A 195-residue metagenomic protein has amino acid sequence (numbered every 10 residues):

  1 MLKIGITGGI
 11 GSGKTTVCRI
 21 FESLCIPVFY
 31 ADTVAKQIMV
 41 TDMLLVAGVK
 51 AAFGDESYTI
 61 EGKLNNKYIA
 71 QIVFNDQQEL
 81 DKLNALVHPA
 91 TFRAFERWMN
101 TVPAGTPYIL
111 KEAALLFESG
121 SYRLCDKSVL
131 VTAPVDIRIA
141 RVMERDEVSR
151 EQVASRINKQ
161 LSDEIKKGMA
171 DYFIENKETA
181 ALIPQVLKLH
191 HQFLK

Functional and structural regions predicted by a protein language model:
I6: Hydrophobic anchor at the beta1->P-loop junction of P-loop NTPases
G9, F21: P-loop (Walker A) phosphate-binding loop of NTP-binding proteins
S12: ATP-binding Walker
T15: Walker A/P-loop
S23-A31, M43-L44: Post-Walker A helix-loop "phosphate-sensing" segment adjacent to the P-loop in P-loop NTPases
T33-P107: ATP-dependent small-molecule kinase phosphotransfer cores that center on conserved nucleotide phosphate-binding segments
A94-F95, R123-L124, V135, E144-Q192: Small-molecule kinase domains that catalyze NTP-dependent phosphoryl transfer to phosphate-bearing small molecules
A94-V102, Y108-R145: ATP-dependent NMP and nucleoside kinases share a basic, alpha-helical "lid"
